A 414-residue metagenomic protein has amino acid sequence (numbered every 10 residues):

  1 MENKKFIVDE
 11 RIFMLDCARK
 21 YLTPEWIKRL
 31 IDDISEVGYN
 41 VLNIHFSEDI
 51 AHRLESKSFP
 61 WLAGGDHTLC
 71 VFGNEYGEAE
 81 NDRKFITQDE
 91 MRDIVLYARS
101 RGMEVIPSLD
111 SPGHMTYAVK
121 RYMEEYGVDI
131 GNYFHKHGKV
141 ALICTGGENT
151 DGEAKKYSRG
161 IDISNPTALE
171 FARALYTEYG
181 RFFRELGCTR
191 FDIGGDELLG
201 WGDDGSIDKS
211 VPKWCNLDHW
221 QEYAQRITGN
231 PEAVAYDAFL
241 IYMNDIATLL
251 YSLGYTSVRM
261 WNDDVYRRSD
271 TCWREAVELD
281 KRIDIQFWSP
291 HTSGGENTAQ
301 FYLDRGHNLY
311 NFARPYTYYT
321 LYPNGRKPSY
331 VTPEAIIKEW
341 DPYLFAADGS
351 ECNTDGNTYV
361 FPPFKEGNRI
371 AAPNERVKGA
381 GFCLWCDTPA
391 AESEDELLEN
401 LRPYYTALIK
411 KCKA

Functional and structural regions predicted by a protein language model:
M1-N40: Mature N-terminal, pre-catalytic/accessory segment of carbohydrate-active enzymes
F6-D9, D49-S100, Y117-P166, L199-A233: Aromatic- and acidic-residue-enriched carbohydrate-binding clefts of CAZyme catalytic domains
E10-M14, V41-N43, G102-I106, C188-D192 (+4 more regions): Structural preference for beta-strand elements that scaffold enzyme active sites
F13, I34, V105, A172 (+4 more regions): Conserved, mostly hydrophobic/aromatic
R19, F46-I50, L109-M115, E197-L199 (+4 more regions): Active-site-proximal loop/turn and secondary-structure-junction residues that shape catalytic pockets, frequently
T87-V105, E178-G187, F239-V258, R305 (+2 more regions): A structural motif corresponding to the C-terminal end of an alpha-helix and its immediate exit/capping segment
S158-I283, P290-S293: Active-site neighborhood of glycoside hydrolase catalytic domains
S257-A414: Flexible, acidic glycine-rich loops studded with aromatic residues
